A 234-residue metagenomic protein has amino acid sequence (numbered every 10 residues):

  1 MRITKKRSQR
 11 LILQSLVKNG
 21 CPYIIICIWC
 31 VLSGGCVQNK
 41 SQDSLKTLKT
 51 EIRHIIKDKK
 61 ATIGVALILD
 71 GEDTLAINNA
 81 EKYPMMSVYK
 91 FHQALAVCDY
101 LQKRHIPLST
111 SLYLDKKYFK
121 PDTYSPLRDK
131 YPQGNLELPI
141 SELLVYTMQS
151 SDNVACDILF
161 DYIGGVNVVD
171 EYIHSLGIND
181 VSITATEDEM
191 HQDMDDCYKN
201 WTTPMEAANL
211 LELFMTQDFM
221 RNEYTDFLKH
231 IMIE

Functional and structural regions predicted by a protein language model:
M1-S44: Bacterial Sec-dependent N-terminal signal peptides
V37-P84: Beta-lactamase-like hydrolase cores
T62, L136, C156-F219: Mid-domain, small-residue-enriched loop/turn segments at the edges of structured enzyme/sensor domains
G64-I68, A76, H92, Y113 (+1 more regions): Soluble periplasmic/extracytoplasmic beta-strand elements of cell-envelope proteins
P84-L114: Active-site SXXK
L108-S125, I163-G164, I231: Acidic helix-start/capping segments at beta-turn-to-alpha-helix junctions
F119-D157: Conserved catalytic neighborhood of penicillin-recognizing serine enzymes
M220-E234: Conserved SxxK-family serine transpeptidase/carboxypeptidase catalytic domain of penicillin-binding proteins
